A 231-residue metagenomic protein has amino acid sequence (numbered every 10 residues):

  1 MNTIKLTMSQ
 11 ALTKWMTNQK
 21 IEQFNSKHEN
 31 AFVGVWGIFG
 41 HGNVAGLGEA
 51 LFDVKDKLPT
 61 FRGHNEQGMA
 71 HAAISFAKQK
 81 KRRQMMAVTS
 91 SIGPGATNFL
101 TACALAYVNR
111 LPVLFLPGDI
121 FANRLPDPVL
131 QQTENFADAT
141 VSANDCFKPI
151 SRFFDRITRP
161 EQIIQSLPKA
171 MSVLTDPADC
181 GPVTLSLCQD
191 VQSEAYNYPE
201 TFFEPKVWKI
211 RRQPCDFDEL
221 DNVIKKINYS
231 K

Functional and structural regions predicted by a protein language model:
N2-K231: N-terminal alpha/beta PP-like core and its mobile active-site loop of ThDP/TPP-dependent enzymes
